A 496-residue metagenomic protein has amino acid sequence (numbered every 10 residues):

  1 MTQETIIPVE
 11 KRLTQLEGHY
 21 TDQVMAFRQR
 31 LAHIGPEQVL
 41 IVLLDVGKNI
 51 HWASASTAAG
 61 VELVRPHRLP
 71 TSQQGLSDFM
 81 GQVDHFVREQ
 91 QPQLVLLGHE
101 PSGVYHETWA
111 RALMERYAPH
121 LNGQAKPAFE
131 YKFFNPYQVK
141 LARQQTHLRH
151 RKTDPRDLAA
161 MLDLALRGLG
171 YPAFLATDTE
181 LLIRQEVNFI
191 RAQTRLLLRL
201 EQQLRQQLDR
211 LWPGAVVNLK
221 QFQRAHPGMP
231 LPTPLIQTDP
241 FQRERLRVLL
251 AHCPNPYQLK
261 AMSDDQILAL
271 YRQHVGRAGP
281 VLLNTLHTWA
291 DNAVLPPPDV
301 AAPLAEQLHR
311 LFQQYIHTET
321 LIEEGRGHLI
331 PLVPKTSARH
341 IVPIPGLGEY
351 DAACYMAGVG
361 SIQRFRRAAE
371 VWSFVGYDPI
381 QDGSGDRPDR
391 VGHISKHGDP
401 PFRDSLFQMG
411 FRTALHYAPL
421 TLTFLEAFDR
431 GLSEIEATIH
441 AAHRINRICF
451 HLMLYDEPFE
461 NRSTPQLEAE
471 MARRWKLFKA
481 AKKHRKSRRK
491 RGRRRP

Functional and structural regions predicted by a protein language model:
T2-T288: Phosphate- and other anionic-substrate recognition elements at nucleic-acid/protein interfaces
L169-P172, L200, Y257, E319 (+4 more regions): Short helix-capping/linker segments at secondary-structure and domain boundaries
V187, L249-L250, L286, L308 (+5 more regions): Short alpha-helical scaffolding segments that buttress acidic/His motifs in well-ordered protein cores
F189-Q193, L197, L204, L308-R326 (+1 more regions): Short amphipathic alpha-helical coiled-coil/interface segments
T233-C253, Y315-I330, P334, Y350-Q363 (+1 more regions): Amphipathic, charged-and-aliphatic alpha-helical interface segments that function as noncatalytic docking
D264-I267, H274-V275, H340-P343, E349-E434: Phosphate-backbone recognition surface of nucleic-acid-processing proteins
A290-Y350, A414-Y417, T421: Helix-hairpin-helix/helix-loop-helix acidic hairpins
D386-R387, F424-P496: Low-complexity, acidic/Ser/Thr- and charged residue-rich accessory regions of DNA metabolism proteins
